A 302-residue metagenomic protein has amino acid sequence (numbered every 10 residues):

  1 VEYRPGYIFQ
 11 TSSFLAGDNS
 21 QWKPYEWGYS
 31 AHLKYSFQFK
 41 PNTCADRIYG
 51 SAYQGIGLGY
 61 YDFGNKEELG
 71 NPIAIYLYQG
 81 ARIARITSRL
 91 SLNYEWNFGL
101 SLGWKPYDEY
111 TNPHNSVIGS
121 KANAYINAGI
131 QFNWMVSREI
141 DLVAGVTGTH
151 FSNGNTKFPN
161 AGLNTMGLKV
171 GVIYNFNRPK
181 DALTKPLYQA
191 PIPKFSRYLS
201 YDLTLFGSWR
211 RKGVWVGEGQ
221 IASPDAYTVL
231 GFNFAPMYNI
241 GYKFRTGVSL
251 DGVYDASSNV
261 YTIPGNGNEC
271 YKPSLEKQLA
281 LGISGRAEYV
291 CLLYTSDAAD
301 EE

Functional and structural regions predicted by a protein language model:
V1, A31-F37, L77-I83, W96-L100 (+6 more regions): Residues on the lipid-exposed face of transmembrane beta-strands in outer-membrane beta-barrel proteins
V1, A52-I56, I75, L90-F98 (+4 more regions): Transmembrane beta-strands of outer-membrane beta-barrel proteins
V1-K40, I173-N177, L183-M237: Short glycine/proline- and aromatic-enriched beta-strand/turn motifs that initiate or cap beta-hairpins
Y3-F9, F37, L58-G64, F98-P106 (+5 more regions): Transmembrane beta-strands of outer-membrane beta-barrel pores
F9, N42-C44, W134, R138-L142 (+3 more regions): Repeated loop/turn-to-beta-strand initiation elements of outer-membrane beta-barrel proteins
Y25-A31, L69-I75, L90, S120-I126 (+5 more regions): Residues that define the transmembrane beta-barrel architecture of outer-membrane proteins
Q131-L183, L187-S196: Predominantly the C-terminal beta-signal and adjacent terminal strand-loop region of outer-membrane beta-barrel
Y294-E302: Conserved small/polar residues in nucleotide/adenosyl-binding loops
